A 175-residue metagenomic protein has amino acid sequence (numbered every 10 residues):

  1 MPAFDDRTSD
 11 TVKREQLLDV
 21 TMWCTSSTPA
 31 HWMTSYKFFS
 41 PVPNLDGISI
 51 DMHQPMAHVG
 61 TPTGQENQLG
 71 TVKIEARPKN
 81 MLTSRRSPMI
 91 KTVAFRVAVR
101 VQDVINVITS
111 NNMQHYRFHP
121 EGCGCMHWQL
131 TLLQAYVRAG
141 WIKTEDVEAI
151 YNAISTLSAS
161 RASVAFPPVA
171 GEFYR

Functional and structural regions predicted by a protein language model:
M1-G64: N-terminal accessory segments that precede or flank the first globular/catalytic domain
D5-D6, D10, D19, N44 (+5 more regions): Detector for Asparagine
T8-T11, T21, T25-T28, T34 (+8 more regions): Residue-identity detector for threonine
N44-V97: Cysteine protease-like catalytic core of ubiquitin/ubiquitin-like
E75-F166: Active-site nucleophile-His-acid catalytic modules used for acyl/amide transfer and hydrolysis across diverse enzymes
S163-R175: Charge-rich, low-complexity intrinsically disordered segments
